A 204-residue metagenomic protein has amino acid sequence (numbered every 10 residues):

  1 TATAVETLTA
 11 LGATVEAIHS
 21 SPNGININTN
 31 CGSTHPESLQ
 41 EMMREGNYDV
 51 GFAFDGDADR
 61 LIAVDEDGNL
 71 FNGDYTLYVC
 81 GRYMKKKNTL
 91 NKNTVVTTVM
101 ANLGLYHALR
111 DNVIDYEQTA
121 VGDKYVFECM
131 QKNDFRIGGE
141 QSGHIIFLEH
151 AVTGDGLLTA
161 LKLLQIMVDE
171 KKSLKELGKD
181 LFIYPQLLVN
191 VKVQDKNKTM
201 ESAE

Functional and structural regions predicted by a protein language model:
T1-E170, I183, V189-V191: Phosphate-binding chemistry for phosphorylated carbohydrates and sugar-nucleotides
E170-E204: Catalytic-core signal marking the mid-to-C-terminal active-site face
